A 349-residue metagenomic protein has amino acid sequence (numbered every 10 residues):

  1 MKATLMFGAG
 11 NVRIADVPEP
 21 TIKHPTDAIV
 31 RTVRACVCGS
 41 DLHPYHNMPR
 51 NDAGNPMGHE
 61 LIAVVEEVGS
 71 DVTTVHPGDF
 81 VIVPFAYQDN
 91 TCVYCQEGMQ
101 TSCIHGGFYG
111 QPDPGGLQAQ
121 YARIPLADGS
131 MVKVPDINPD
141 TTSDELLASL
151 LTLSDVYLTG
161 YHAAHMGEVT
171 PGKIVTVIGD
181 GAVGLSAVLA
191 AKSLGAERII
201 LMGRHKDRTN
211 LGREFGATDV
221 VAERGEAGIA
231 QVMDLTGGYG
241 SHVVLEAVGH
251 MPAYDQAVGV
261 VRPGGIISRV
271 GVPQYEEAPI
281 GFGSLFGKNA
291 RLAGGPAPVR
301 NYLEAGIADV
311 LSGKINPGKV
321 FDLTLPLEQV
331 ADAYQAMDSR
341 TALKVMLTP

Functional and structural regions predicted by a protein language model:
P20-A35, M48-V93, G115, P135-D140: Glycine-rich beta-strand-centered segment in the early N-terminal region that forms part of a ligand/cofactor-binding
T91-I178: NAD(P)H dinucleotide-binding glycine-rich loop of Rossmann-like/cofactor-binding domains, especially the beta1-alpha1
V177-D180, K192-Q256: Adenosine-nucleotide cofactor-binding segment
G184-L185: N-terminal Rossmann-fold NAD(P) dinucleotide-binding loop
D255-G259, R300-P349: C-terminal hydrophobic helical "lid"/dimerization subdomain of Rossmann-like NAD(P)H-dependent oxidoreductases
G265-I266: Glycine-centered, small-residue-biased loops immediately flanking beta-strands in adenine/cofactor-binding cores
G271-K288: Rossmann-fold NAD(P)-binding glycine/threonine-rich loop
